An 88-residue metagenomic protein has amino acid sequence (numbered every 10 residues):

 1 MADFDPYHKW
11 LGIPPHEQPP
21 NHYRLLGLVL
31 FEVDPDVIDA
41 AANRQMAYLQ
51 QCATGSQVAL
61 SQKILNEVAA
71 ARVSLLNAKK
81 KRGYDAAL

Functional and structural regions predicted by a protein language model:
M1-G55, A86: N-terminal J-domain/J-like co-chaperone modules of DnaJ/Hsp40 proteins
D34-P35, L65, N77: A broadly tuned, weak detector of single residues within folded domains
T54-Q62: Short, surface-exposed loop/turn segments at secondary-structure junctions
Q62-N66, D85: Short, charged, amphipathic alpha-helical segments
N66, A70-V73: Generic structural signal for well-ordered, non-transmembrane alpha-helical segments in soluble/cytosolic regions
V73-R82: PDZ-domain C-terminal substructure recognizer with occasional recognition of PDZ-binding tails
R82-L88: Low-complexity, Pro/Ser/Thr/Gly/Ala-rich intrinsically disordered linkers and tails that serve as
